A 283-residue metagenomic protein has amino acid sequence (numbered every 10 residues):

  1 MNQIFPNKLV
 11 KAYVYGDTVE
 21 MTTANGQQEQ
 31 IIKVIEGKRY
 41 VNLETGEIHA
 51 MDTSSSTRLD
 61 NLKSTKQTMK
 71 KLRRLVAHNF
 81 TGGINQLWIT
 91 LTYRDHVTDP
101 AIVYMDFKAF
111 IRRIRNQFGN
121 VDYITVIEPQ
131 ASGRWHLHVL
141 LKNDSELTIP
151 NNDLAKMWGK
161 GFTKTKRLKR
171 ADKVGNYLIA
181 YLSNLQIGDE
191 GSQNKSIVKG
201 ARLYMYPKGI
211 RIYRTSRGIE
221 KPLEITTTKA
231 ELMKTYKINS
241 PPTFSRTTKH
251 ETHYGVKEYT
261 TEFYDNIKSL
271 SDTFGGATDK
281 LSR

Functional and structural regions predicted by a protein language model:
M1-G133, D144-R283: Right-hand nucleic-acid polymerase module
L137-L141: Cys/His-coordinated zinc-finger cores
